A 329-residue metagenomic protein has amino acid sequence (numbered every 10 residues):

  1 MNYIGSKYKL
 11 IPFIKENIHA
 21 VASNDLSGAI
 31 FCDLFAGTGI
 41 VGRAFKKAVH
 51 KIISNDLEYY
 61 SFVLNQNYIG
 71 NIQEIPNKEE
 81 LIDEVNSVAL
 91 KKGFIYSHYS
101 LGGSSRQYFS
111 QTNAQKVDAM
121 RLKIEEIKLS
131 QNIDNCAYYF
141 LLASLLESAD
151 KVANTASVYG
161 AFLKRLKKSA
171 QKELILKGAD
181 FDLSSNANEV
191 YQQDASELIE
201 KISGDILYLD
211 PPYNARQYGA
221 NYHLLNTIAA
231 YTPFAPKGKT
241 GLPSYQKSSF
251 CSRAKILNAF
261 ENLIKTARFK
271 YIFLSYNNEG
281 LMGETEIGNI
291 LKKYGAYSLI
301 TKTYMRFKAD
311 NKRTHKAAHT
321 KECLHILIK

Functional and structural regions predicted by a protein language model:
M1-L34, I40-A48, V63, N71 (+1 more regions): S-adenosyl-L-methionine
F31-F45, S54-Y59, K201-N221, S275: Conserved proline-anchored active-site loop of SAM-dependent methyltransferases that bridges a beta-strand
A48-K51, Y59-A114: Core alpha/beta nucleotide-donor-binding catalytic domains of modification enzymes
K92, S97-N221, P233-P243: SAM-dependent nucleic-acid methyltransferase catalytic core
L163, E284-K329: Class I S-adenosyl-L-methionine
A215-F269: SAM-dependent methyltransferase catalytic-core segment centered on the flexible catalytic loop and adjoining short
F250-S298, T303: Conserved Class I SAM-dependent methyltransferase catalytic core
